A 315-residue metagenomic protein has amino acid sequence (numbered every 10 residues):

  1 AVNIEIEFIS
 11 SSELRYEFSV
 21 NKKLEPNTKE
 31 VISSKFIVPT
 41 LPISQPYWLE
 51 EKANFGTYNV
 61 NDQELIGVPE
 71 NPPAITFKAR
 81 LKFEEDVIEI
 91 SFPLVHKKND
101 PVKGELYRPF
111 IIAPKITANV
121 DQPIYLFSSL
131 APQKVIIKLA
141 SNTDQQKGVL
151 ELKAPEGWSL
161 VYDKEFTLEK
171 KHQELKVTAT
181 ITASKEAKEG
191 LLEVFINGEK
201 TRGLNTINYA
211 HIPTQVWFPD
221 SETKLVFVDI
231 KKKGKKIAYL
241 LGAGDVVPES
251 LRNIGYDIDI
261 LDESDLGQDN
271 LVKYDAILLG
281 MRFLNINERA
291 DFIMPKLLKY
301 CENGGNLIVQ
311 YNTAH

Functional and structural regions predicted by a protein language model:
A1-V226, K231-K232: Long beta-sheet-rich domains in secretory-pathway and surface-associated proteins
K236-H315: Helical hinge/lid and interdomain linker segments adjacent to catalytic or ligand-binding clefts that mediate domain
